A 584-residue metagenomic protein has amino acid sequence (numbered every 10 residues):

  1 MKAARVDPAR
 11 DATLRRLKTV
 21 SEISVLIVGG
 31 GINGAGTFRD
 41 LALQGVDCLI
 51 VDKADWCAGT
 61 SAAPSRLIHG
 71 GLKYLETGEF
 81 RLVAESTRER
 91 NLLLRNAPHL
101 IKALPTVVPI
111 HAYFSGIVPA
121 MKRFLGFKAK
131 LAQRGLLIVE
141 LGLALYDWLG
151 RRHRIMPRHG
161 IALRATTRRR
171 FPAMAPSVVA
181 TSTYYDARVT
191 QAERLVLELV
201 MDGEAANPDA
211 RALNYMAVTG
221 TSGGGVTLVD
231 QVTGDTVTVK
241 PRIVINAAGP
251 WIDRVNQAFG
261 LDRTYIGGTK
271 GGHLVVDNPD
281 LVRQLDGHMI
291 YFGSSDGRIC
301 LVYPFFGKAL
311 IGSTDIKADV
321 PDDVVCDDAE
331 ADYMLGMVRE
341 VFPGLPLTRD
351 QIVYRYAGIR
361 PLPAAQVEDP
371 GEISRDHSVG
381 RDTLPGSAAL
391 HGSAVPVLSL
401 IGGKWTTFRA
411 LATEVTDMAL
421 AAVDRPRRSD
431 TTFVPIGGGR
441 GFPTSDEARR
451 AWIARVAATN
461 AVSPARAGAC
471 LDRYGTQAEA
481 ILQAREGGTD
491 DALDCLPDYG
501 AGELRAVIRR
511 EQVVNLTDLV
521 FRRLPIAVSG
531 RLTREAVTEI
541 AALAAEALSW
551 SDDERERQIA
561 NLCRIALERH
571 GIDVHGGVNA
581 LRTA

Functional and structural regions predicted by a protein language model:
M1-V25, D40-L43: Extreme N-terminal leader/targeting segments of oxidoreductases
I27-V28, V239-G249: Short hydrophobic core segments
G29-G31, K53: Glycine-rich Rossmann-fold phosphate-binding loop(s) that bind the pyrophosphate of adenine dinucleotide cofactors
A42-A62: Glycine-rich FAD pyrophosphate-binding loop
R66-R170, C300: Dinucleotide-binding Rossmann-like beta1-alpha1 core, especially the glycine-rich loop that anchors the ADP
S182-R242: Helical element adjacent to the flavin cofactor pocket in flavoenzyme catalytic cores
R194-E198, D262-I311, I316-L532, A536-A545: C-terminal catalytic lobe of FAD-dependent flavoproteins
N246-L261: Flavin (primarily FAD) binding-site architecture
